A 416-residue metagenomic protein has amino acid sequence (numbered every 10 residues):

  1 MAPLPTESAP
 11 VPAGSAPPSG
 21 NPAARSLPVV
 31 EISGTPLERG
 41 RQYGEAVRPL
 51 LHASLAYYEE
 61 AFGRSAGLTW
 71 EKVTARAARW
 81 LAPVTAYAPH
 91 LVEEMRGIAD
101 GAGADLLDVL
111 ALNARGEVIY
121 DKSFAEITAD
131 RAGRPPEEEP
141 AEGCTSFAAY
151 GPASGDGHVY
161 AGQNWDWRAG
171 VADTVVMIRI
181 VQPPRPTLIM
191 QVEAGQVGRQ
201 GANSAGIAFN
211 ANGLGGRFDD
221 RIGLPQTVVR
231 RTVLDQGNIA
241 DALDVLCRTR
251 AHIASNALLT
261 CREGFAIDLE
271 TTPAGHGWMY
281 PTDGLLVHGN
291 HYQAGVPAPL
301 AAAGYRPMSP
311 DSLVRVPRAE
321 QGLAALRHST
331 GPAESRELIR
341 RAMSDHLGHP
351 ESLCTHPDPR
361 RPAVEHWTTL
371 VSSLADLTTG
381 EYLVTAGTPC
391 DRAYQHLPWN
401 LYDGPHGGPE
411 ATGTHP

Functional and structural regions predicted by a protein language model:
A2-G143, D235-H276, T282-P416: C-terminus-biased signal that marks the final domain/tail of proteins
R115-V228, L370, Y382-V384, D391-R392: Internal mixed beta-strand/loop scaffold within catalytic domains of large alpha/beta enzymes
V229-D235: Short, well-ordered beta-strand elements within core beta-sheets of diverse protein domains
